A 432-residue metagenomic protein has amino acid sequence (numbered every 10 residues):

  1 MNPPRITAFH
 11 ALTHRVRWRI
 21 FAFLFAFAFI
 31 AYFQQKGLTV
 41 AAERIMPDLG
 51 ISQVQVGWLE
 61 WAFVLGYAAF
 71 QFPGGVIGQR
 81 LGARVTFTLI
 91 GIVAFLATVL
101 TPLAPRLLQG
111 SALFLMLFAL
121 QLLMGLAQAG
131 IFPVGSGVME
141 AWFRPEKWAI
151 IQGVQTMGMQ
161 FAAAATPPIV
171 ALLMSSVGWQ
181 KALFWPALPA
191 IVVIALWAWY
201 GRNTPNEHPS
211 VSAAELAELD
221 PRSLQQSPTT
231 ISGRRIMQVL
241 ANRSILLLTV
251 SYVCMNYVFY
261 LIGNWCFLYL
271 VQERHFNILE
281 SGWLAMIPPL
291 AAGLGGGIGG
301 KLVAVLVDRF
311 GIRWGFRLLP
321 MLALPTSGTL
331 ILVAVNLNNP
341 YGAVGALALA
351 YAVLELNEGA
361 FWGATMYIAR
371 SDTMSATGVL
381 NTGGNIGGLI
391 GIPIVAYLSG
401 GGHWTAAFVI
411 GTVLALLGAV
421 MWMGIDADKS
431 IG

Functional and structural regions predicted by a protein language model:
R19-Q53, I262-F267: Extracytoplasmic
K36, V64-F72, A129, A163-A164 (+3 more regions): Residue-level signature of mid-helix packing/kink "hotspots" within the transmembrane helices of 12-pass Major
L38-V40, A241-G297, E358, W362: Extracytoplasmic gate region of multi-pass secondary transporters
I92-G110, P325-N338: C-terminal ends and interior cores of transmembrane alpha-helices in multi-pass membrane transporters/permeases
A97, A112-G130, Y341-L356: Hydrophobic core of transmembrane alpha-helices in multi-pass small-molecule transporters, especially MFS/SLC-type
L120-M159: Cytoplasmic helix-loop-helix junction between adjacent transmembrane helices in 12-TM secondary transporters
Q155-H208: Helix-loop-helix hairpin linking two adjacent transmembrane segments in secondary transporters
R313-A360: C-terminal transmembrane helical hairpin of 12-TM major facilitator-type secondary transporters
